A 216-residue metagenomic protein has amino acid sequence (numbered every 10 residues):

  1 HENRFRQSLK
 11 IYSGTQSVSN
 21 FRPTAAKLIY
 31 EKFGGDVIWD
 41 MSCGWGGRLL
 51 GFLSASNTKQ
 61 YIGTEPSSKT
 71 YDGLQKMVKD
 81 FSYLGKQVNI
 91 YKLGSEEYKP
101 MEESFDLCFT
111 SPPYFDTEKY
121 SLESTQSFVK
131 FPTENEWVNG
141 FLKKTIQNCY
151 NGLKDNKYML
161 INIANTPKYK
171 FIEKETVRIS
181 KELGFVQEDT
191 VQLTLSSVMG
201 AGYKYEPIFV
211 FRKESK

Functional and structural regions predicted by a protein language model:
H1-K216: Class I S-adenosyl-L-methionine-dependent methyltransferase catalytic core
